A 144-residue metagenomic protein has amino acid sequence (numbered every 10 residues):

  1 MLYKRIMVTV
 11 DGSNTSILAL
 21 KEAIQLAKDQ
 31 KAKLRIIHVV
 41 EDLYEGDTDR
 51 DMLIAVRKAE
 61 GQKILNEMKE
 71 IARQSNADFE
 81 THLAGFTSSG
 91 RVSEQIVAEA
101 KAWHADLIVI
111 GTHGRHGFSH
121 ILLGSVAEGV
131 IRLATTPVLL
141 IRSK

Functional and structural regions predicted by a protein language model:
M1, E70-I108: Structural beta-alpha unit
L2-R50, I71-T81: Small/aliphatic-rich secondary-structure junction motif
A19, G61-I64, V126: Hydrophobic alpha-helical membrane-association signature
A23, M68, I96, V130: Aromatic/hydrophobic pocket-lining residues that form π-stacking "cages" and hydrophobic walls in ligand
Q25, K101-K144: Gly/Ser-rich helix-loop-strand patches that form or flank binding pockets for ribonucleotide-derived cofactors
H38, L83-G85, R142: Residue-level recognition of beta-strand->loop/alpha-helix junctions
H38-E67, R91, Q95-A98: Acidic, proline/glycine-rich short linear motifs
D42-L43, T87, H116: Feature marks short, surface-exposed loop/turn motifs that line or immediately flank catalytic pockets and channel
